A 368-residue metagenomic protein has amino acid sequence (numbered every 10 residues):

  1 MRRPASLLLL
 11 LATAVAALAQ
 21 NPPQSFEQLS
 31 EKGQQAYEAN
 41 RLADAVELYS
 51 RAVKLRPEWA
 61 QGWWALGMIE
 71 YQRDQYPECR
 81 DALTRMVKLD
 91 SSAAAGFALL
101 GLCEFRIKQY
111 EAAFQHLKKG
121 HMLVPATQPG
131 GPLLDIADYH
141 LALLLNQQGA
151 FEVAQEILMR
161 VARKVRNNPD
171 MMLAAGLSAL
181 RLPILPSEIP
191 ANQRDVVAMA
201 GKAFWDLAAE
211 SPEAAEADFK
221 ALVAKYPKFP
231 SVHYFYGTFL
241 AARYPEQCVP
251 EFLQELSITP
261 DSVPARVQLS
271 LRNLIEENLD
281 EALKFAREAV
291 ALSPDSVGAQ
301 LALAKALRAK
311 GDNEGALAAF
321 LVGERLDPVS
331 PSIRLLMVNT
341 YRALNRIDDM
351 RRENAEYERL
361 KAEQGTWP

Functional and structural regions predicted by a protein language model:
Q24-R51, L55, Q72, D195-A217 (+3 more regions): Alpha-helical segment of the N-proximal tetratricopeptide repeat
E38-R51, Q72-R85, I107-M122, Q148-I157 (+6 more regions): Structural signature of tandem alpha-helical TPR/SEL1-like repeats, specifically the intra-repeat loop/turn
L55, L89, L123, T127-G130 (+6 more regions): Structural marker of alpha-solenoid helical repeat scaffolds
A65, L99, L133, H140 (+6 more regions): Canonical tetratricopeptide repeat
K118-M122, Y139-N146, F151-P169, G176 (+1 more regions): TPR/TPR-like (Sel1-like) alpha-helical repeat modules
